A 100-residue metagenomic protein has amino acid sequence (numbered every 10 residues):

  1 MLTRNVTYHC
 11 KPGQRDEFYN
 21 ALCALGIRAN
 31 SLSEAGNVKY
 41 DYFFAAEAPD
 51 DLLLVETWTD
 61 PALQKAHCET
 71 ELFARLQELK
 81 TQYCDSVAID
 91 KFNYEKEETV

Functional and structural regions predicted by a protein language model:
L2-H9, K39-C68: Short, well-ordered beta-strand segments in beta-rich or mixed alpha/beta enzyme and ligand-binding folds
Q14-V38, L72-R75: Short amphipathic alpha-helical segments
R15, L53-V55, P61-A74, S86 (+1 more regions): Catalytic cores of transferase enzymes with a strong primary signal for eukaryotic protein kinases
L22, H67-C68, Q77-K80: Short, flexible helix/strand-to-coil boundary loops that buttress conserved ligand/catalytic motifs in alpha/beta
K39-D50, R75-V100: Glycine-rich beta-strand-turn "strand-cap" elements at beta-sheet edges
